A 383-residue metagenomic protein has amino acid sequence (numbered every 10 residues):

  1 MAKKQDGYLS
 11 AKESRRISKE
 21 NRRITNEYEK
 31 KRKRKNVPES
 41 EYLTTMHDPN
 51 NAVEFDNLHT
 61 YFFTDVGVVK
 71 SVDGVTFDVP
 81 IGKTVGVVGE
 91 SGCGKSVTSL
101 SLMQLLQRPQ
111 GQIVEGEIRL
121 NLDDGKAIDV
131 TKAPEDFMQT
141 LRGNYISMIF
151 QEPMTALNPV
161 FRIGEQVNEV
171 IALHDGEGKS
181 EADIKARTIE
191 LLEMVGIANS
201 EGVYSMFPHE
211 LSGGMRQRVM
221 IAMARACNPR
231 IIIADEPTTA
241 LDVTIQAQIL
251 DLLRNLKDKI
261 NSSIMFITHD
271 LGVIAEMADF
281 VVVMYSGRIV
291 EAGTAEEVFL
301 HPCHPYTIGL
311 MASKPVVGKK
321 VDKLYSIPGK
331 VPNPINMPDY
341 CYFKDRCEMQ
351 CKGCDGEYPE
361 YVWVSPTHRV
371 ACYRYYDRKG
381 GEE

Functional and structural regions predicted by a protein language model:
M1-Y61, V362-E383: ABC-family P-loop ATPase nucleotide-binding domain
P49-N51, A127, A198-E201, T294-E383: Short catalytic/signature loops enriched in Gly
D124-S147, L173, E297-P302, P332-P338: ABC ATPase NBD coupling module
M206-L211, M215: Conserved ABC ATPase signature
A226-R230: A short, proline-enriched helix->beta-strand linker immediately N-terminal to the Walker B motif in ABC-type P-loop
I233-P237, L241-D322: P-loop NTP-binding/switch modules centered on Walker-like glycine-rich loops
